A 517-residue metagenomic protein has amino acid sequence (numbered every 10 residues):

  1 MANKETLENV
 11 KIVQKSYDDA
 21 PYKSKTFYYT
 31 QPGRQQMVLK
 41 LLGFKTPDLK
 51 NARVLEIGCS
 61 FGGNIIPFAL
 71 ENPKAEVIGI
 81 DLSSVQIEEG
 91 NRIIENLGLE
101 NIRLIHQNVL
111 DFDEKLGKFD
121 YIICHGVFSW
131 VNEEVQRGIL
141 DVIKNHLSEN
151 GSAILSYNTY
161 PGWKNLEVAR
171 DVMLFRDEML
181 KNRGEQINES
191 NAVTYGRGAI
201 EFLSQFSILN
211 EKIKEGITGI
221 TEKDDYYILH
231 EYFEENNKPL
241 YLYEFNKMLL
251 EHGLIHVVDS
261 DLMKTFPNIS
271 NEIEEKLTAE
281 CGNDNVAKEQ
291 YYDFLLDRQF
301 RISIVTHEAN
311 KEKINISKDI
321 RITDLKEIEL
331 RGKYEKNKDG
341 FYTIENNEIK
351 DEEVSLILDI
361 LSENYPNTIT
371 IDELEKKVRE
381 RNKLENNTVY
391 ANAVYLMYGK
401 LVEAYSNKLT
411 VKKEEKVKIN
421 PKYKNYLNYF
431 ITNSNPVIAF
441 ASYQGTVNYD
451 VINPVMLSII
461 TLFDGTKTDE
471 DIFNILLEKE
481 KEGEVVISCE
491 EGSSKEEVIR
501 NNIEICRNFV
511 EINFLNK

Functional and structural regions predicted by a protein language model:
D19, F27-A52: Conserved alpha-helix/loop element of class I SAM-dependent methyltransferases that forms part of the SAM/SAH-binding
F61-K74: Conserved SAM-binding loop of SAM-dependent methyltransferases across substrates and taxa, primarily the Class I
S83: Conserved SAM/SAH-binding beta-strand->alpha-helix loop
G98-V109: Conserved SAM-binding strand-loop segment of SAM-dependent methyltransferases
E114-Y121: A short acidic, Gly/Pro-enriched loop at the edge of an enzyme's catalytic core that lines a small-molecule cofactor
R137-E149: A short glycine-rich, Lys/Arg-flanked "PGG" loop and its adjoining helix->strand segment in the class I
L155-R183, Y195-Q205: Conserved class I S-adenosyl-L-methionine
P267-N310, T343-K517: Long, charge-rich, low-complexity alpha-helical segments
